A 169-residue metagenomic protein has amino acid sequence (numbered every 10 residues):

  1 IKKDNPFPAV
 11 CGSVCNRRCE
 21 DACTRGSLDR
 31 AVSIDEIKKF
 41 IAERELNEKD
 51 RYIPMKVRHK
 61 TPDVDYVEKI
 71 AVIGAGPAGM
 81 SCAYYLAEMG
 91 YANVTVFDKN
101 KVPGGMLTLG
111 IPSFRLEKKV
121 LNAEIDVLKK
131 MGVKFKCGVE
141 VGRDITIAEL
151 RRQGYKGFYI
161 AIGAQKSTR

Functional and structural regions predicted by a protein language model:
I1-N5: Short, charged low-complexity linear segments at domain edges
P6, G76-P77, V102: Residue-level detector of alpha-helix initiation sites
P8-C11, R17-I73, M89, V133-R169: FAD-binding core/adjacent interface of flavoenzyme oxidoreductases
A31-V32, G110-F135: N-terminal glycine-rich dinucleotide-binding loop that anchors FAD/FMN and/or NAD(P) in oxidoreductases
E68-T95: N-terminal Rossmann-like FAD-binding beta1-loop-alpha1 element of flavoenzymes
M80, K119-N122, D144: Residue-level marker for well-ordered alpha-helical positions
Y91-T108: Glycine-rich FAD pyrophosphate-binding loop
